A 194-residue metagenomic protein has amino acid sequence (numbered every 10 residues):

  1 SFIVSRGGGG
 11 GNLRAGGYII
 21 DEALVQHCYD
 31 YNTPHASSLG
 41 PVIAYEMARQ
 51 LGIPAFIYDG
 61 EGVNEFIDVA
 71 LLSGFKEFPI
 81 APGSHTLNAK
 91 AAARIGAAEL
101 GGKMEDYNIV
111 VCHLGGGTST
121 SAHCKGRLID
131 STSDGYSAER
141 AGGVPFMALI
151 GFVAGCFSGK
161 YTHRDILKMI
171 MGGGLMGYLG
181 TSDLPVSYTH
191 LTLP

Functional and structural regions predicted by a protein language model:
F2-A36, P54, G62-S73: Short beta-strand-loop/turn "lid" adjacent to the catalytic site in phosphate-handling enzymes
I3-S5, P54-G60, V110-C112, D130-S131: General beta-strand structural signal in soluble alpha/beta enzymes
S38-Y45, L72, K76-N108, G116-G117 (+1 more regions): Glycine-rich phosphate-binding loop plus the immediately following alpha-helix
I43-F56: A structural motif corresponding to the C-terminal end of an alpha-helix and its immediate exit/capping segment
F56, G62, G83-H85: Aromatic- and glycine-enriched pocket-lining scaffold segments that form the walls of small-molecule binding clefts
G60-E65, G115-T118: Short acidic/polar capping segments at secondary-structure boundaries
T189-P194: Conserved small/polar residues in nucleotide/adenosyl-binding loops
